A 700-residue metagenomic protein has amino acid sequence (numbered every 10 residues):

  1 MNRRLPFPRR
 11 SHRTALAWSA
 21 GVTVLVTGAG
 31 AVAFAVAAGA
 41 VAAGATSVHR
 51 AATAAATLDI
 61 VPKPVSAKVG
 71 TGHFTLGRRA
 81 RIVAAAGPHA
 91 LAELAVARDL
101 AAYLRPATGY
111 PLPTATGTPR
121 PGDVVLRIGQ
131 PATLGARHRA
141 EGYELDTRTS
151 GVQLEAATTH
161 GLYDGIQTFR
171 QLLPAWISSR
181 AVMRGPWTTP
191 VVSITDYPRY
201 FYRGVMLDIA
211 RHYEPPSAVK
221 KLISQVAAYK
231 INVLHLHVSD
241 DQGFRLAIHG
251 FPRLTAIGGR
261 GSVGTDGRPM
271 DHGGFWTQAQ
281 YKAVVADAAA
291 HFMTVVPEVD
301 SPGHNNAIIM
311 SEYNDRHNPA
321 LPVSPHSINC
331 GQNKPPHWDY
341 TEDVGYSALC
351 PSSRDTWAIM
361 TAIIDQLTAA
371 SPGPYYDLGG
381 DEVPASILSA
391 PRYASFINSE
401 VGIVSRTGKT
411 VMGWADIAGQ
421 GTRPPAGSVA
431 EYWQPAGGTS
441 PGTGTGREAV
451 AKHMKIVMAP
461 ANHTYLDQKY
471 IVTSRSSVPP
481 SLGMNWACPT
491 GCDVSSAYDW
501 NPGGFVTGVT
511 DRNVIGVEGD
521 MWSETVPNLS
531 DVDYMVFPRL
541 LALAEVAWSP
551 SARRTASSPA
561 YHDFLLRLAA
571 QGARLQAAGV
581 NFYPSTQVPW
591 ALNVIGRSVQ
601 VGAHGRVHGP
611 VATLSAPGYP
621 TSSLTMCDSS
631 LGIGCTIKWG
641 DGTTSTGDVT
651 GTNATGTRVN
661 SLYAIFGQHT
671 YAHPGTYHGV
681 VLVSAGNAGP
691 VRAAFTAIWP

Functional and structural regions predicted by a protein language model:
N2-T46: Secretory targeting and sorting signals
A51-Y200, D531, A547-A556, Y561-A578: Contiguous, structured surface segment used for ligand recognition
I82, T158, V205, V226 (+5 more regions): Conserved, mostly hydrophobic/aromatic
H138-S347, D355-W357, Q366-Y375, E518: Feature activates predominantly on carbohydrate-active enzymes
A210, S239-G243, D300-H304, D381-V383 (+4 more regions): Active-site beta-loop-alpha junctions enriched in small/polar residues
H337-V429, Q434-P435, S440-K452: Active-site neighborhood of glycoside hydrolase catalytic domains
D416, R423-S428, W433-A591: Flexible, acidic glycine-rich loops studded with aromatic residues
W590-P700: Extracellular/lumenal mature domains of secreted and surface-exposed proteins
